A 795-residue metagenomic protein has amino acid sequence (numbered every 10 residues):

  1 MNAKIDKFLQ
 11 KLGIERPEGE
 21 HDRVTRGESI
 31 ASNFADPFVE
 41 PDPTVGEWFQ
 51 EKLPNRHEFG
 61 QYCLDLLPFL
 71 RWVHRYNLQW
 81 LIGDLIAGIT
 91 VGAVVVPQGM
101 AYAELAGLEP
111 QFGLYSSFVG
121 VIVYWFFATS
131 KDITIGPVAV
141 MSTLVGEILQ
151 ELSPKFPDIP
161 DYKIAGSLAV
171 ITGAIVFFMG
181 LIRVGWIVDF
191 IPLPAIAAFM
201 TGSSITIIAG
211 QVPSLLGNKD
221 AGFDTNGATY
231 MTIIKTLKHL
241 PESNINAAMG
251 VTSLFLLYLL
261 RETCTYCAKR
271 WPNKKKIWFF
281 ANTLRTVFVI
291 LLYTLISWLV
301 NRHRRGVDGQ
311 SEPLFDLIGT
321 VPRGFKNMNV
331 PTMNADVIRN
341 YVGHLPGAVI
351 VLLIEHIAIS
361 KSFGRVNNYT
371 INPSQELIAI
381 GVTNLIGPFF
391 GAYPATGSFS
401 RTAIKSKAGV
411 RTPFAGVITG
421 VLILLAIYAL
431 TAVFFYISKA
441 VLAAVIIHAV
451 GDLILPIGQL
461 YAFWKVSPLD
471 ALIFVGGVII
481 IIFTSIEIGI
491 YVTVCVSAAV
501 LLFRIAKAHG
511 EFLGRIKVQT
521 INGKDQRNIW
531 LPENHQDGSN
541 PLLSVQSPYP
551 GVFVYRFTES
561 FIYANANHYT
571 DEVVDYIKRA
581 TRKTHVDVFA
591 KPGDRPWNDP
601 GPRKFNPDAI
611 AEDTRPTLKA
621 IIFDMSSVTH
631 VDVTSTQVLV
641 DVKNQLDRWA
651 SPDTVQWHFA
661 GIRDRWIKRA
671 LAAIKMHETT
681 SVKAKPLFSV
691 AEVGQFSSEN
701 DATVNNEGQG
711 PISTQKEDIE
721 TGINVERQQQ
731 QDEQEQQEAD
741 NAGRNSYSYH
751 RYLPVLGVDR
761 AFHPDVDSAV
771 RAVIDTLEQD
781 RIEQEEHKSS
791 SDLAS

Functional and structural regions predicted by a protein language model:
M1-Y62, F512-S795: Cytosolic C-terminal regulatory domains/tails of membrane transporters and channels
N2-T520, K524, G757, E778-Q779 (+2 more regions): Transmembrane helical cores of multi-pass ion-transport proteins
